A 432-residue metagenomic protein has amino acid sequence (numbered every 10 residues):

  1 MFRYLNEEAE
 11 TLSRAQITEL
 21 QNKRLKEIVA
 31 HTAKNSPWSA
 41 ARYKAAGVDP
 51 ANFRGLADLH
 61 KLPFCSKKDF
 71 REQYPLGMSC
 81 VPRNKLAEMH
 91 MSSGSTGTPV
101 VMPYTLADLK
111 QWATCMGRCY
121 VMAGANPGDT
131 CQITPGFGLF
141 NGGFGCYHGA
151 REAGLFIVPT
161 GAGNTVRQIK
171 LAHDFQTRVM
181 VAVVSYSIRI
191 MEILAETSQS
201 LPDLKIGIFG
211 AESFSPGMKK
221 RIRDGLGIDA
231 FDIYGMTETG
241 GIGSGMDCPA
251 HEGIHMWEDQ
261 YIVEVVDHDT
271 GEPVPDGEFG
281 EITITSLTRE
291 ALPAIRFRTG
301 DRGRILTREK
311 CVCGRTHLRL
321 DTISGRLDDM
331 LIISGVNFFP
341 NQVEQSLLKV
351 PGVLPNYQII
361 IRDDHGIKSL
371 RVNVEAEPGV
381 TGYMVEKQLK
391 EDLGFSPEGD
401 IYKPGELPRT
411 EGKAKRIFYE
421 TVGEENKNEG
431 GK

Functional and structural regions predicted by a protein language model:
M1-E8, L62-F231, T239, G243-P249 (+4 more regions): Active-site phosphate/ATP/adenylate-binding loop shared across adenylate-forming ligases
M1-M91, G97-Q111, R118-M122, G366-R371 (+3 more regions): Nucleotide 5′-phosphate-binding alpha/beta core
T130-I133, T283, N373: Short, well-ordered beta-strand segments
I157, A230, V263, Y357-I359 (+1 more regions): Generic structural signal for residues in well-ordered beta-strands
M180, T288-L393, G412: AMP-binding/adenylate-forming catalytic core of the ANL superfamily
P202, W257-Q260, R326: Short, solvent-exposed loop/turn segments at the edges of secondary structure
F214-K310: Conserved AMP-binding/adenylate-forming
